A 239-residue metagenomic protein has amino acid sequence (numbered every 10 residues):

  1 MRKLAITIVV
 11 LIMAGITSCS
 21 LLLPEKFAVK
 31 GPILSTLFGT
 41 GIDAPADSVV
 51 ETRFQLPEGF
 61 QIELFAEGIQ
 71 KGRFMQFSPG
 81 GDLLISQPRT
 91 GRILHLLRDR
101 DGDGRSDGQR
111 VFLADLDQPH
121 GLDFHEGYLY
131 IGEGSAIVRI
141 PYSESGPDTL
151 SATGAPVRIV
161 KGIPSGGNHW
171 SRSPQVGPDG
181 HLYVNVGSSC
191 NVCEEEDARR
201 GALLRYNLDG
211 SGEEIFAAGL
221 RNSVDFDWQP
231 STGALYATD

Functional and structural regions predicted by a protein language model:
M1-L4, A44: Positively charged n-region of N-terminal signal peptides that target proteins for export
K3-I8, L122: Alpha-helical transmembrane segments
A5-I6, I12, T90: Intrinsically disordered, low-complexity segments enriched in glycine/proline and serine/threonine
V9-S20: Hydrophobic membrane-insertion alpha-helices, especially the h-region of bacterial N-terminal signal peptides
C19-D239: Beta-propeller domains with acidic blade repeats across secreted/periplasmic ectodomains and cytosolic WD/CNH propellers
